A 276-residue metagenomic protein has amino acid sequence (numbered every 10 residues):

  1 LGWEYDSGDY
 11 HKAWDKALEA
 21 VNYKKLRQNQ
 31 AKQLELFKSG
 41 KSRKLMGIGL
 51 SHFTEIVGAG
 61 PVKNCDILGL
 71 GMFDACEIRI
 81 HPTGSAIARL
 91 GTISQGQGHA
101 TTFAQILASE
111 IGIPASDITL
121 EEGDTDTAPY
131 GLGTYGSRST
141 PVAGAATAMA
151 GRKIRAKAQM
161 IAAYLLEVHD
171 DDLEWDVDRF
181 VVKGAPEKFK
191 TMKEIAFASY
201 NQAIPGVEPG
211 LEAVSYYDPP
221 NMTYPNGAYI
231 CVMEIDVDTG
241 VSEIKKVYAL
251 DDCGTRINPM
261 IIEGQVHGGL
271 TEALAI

Functional and structural regions predicted by a protein language model:
L1-K12, K16-E19, K25-I276: Cofactor-binding beta-sheet edge motifs in enzyme active sites
